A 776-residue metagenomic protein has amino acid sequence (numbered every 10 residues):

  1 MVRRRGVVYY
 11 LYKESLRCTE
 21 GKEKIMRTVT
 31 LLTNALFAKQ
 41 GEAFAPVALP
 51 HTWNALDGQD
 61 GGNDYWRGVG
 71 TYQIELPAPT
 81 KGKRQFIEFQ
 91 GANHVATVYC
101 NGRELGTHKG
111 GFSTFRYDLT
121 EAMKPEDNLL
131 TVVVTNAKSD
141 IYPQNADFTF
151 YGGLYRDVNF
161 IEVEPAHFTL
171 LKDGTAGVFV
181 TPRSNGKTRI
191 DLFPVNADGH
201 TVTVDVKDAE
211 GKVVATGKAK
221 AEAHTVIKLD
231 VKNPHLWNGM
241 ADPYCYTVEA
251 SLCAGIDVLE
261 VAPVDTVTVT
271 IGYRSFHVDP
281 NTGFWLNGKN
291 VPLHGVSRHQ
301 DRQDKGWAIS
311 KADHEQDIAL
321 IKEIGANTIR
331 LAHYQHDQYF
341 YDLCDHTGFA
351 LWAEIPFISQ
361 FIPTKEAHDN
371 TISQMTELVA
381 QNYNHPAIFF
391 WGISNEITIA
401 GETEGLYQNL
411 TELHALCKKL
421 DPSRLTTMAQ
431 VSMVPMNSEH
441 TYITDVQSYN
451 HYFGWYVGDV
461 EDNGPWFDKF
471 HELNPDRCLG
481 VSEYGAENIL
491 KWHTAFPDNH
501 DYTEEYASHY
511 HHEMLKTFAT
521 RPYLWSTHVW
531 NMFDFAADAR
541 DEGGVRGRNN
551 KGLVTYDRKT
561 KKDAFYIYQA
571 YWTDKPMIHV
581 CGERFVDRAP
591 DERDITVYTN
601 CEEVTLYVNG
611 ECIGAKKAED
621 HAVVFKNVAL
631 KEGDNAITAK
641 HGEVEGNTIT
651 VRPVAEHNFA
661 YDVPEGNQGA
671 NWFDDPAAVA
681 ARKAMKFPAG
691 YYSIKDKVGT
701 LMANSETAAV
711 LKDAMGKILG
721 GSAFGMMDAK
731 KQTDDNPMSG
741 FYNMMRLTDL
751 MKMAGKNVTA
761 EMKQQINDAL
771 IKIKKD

Functional and structural regions predicted by a protein language model:
M1-L331, L343, G348-L351, Q374 (+5 more regions): Secreted/periplasmic carbohydrate-active enzymes, especially glycoside hydrolases
F86, H94-E162, P497-Q569, D574 (+3 more regions): Long, contiguous interaction/targeting segments characteristic of exported/extracellular or secretory-pathway proteins
H94, H336, T707: Short phosphate-engaging motifs
I318-I321, T328-T560, A564-Y571, K575-A589 (+1 more regions): Substrate-binding/catalytic cleft of secreted carbohydrate-active enzymes, primarily glycoside hydrolases
A681-T759: Compact, charge-rich alpha-helical regulatory domains located at protein termini
K752-D776: Death-fold interaction domains
